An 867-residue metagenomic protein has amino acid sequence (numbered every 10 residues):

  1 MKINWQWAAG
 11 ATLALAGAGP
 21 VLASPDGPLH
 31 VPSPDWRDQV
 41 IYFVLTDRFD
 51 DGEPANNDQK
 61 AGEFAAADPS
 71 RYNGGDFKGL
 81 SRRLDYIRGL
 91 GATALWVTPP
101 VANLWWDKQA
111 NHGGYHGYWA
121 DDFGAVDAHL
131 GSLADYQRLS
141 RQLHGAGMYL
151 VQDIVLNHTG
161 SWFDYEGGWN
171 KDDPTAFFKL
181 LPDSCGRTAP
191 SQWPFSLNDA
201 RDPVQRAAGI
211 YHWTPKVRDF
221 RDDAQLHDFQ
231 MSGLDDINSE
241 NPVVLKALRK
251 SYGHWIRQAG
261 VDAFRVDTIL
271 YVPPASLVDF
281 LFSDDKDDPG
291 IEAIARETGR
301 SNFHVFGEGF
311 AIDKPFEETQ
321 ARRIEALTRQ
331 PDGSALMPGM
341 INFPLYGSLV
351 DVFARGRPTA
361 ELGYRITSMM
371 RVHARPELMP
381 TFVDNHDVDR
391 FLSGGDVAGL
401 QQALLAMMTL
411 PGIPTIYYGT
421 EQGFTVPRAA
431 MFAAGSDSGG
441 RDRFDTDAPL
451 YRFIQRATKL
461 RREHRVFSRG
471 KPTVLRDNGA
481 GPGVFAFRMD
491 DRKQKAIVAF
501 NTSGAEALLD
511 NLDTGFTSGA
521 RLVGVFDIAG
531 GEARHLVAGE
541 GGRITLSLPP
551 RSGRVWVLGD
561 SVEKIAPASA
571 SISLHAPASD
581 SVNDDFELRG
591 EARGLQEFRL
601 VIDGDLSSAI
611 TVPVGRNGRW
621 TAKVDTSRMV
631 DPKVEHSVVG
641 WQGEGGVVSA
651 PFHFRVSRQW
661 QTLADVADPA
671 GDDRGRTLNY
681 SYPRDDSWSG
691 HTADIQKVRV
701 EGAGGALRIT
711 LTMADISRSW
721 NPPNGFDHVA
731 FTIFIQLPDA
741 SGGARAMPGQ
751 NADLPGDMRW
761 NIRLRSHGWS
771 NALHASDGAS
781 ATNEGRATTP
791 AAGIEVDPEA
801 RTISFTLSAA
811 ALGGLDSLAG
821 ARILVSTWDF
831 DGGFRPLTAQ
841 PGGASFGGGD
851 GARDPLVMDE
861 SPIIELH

Functional and structural regions predicted by a protein language model:
M1-F43, D58-G62, A66, N73 (+10 more regions): Carbohydrate-interacting/catalytic domains
G27, S33-Q39, D47-H254, Q258-A259 (+6 more regions): Substrate-binding/active-site clefts of carbohydrate-active enzymes
V44, S561-D585, S657-D685, S689-K697: Short, compositionally biased P/S/T/A/G/V-rich stretches that sit at domain boundaries
S140, H158, N170, S184 (+7 more regions): Active-site-proximal helices and loops of the catalytic beta/alpha 8
F586-A592, L711: Aromatic/hydrophobic beta-strand junction motif of beta-rich domains
V624-E635: Surface-exposed, short loops/turns at beta-strand junctions within beta-sandwich domains
P651-P669, Q736-R759, L812-H867: Acidic/polar low-complexity flexible segments
Q659-L663, Y680-S770, D831-F834: Surface-exposed, glycine/proline- and aromatic-rich loop segments on solvent-exposed faces across compartments
